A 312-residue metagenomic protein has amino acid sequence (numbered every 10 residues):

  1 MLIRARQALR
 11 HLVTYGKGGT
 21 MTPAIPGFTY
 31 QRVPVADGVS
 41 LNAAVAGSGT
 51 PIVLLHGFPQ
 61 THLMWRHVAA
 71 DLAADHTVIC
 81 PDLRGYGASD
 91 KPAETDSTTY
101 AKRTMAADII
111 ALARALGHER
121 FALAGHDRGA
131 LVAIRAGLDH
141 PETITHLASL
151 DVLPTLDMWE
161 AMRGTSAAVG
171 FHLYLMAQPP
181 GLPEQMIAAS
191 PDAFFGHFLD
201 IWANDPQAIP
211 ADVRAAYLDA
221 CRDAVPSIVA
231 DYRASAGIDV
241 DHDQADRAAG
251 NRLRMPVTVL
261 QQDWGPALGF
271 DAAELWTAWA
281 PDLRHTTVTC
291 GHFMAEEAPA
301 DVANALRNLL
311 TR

Functional and structural regions predicted by a protein language model:
M1-T20: N-terminal amphipathic/basic-hydrophobic helices that include classical n-h-c signal peptides and signal-anchor
V13, T22-R32, D37-L41, P51 (+6 more regions): Flexible "cap/lid" subdomain of the alpha/beta-hydrolase fold that forms the substrate-access gate
A43-V45: Conserved hydrophobic "DFG−1" position in protein kinase catalytic cores
T50-H56: Short beta-strand element of the alpha/beta-hydrolase
F58-H67: The serine-hydrolase catalytic nucleophile loop
H67-H76, A115: A short, Lys/Arg-enriched amphipathic alpha-helix followed by its capping loop at the start of a domain
G291-P299, A303: Catalytic histidine-centered segment of alpha/beta-hydrolase-like enzymes
R312: Alpha/beta-hydrolase-fold serine-hydrolase catalytic core, especially in secreted/extracellular enzymes
